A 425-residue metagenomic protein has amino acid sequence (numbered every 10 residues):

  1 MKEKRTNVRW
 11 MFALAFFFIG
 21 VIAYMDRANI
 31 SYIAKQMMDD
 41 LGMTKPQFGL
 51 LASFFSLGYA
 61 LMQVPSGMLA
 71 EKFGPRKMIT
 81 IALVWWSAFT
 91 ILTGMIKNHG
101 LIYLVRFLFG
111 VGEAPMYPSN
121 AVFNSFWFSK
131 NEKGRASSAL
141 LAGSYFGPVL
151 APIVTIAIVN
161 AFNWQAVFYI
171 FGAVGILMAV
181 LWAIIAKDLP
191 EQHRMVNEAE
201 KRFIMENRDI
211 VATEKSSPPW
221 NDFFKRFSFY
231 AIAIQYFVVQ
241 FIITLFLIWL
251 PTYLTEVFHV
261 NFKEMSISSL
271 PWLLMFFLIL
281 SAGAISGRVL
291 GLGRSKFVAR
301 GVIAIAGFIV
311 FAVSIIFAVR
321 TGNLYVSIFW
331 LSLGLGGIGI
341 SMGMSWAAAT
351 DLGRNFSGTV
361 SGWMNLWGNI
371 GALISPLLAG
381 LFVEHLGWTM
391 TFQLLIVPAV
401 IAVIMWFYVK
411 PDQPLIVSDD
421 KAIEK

Functional and structural regions predicted by a protein language model:
M11-K45, F246-P251: Extracytoplasmic
I30-S31, R226-L280, M342, W346: Extracytoplasmic gate region of multi-pass secondary transporters
G42, G74, F89, M95-L101 (+4 more regions): Helix-breaking motifs and short loop linkers at transmembrane-helix boundaries and internal kinks in secondary membrane
L61-K97: Conserved MFS/SLC helix-loop-helix module at the cytosolic interface between two early adjacent transmembrane helices
K77-I91, V298-I315, I396: Structural signature of the two symmetry-related core transmembrane helices
V105-S144: Cytoplasmic helix-loop-helix junction between adjacent transmembrane helices in 12-TM secondary transporters
G143-H193: Helix-loop-helix hairpin linking two adjacent transmembrane segments in secondary transporters
F297-M344: C-terminal transmembrane helical hairpin of 12-TM major facilitator-type secondary transporters
